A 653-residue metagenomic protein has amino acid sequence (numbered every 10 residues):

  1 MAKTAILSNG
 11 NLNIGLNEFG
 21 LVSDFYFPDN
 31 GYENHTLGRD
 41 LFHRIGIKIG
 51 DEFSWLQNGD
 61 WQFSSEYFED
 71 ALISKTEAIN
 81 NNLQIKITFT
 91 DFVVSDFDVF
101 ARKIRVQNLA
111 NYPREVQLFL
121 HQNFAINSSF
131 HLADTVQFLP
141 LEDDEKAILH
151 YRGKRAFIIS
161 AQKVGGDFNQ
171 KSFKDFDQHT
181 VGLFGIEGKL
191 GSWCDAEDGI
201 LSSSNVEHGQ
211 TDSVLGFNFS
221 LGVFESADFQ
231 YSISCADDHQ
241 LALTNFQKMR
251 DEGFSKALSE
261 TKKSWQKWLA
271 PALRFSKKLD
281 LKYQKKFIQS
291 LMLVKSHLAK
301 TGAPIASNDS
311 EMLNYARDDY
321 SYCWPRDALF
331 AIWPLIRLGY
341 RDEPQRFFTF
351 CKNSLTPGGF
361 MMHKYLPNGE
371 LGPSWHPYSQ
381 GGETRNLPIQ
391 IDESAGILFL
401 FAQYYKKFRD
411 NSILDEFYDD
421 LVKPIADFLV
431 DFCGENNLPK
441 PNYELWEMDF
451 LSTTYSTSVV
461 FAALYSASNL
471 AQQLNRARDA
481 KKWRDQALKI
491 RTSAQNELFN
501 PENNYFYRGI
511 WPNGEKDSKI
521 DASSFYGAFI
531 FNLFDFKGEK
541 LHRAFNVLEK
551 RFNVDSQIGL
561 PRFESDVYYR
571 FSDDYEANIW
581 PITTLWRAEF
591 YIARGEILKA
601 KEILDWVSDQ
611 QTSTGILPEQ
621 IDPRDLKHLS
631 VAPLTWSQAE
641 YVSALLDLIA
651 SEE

Functional and structural regions predicted by a protein language model:
M1, E77-I79, L83-C194, S213-L215 (+1 more regions): Polysaccharide-binding surfaces and accessory modules of carbohydrate-active proteins
M1-N81, F157-D195, E260-K286: An extended acidic
N30-G31, H35, D40-L41, K48-I87 (+1 more regions): Non-catalytic C-terminal accessory modules of carbohydrate-active enzymes
S65, R114, F219-H239: Short Pro-Gly-centered flexible turn/kink motifs
A71-I73, D237, P271-Y322, P357-I389 (+4 more regions): Extended glycan-interaction surfaces of carbohydrate-active proteins
F89-F92, S203-V206, L215-L221: Beta-strand-rich interaction surfaces with strong enrichment in secreted/lumenal proteins
L243-S264, K282-Q289, G339-T356, N411-L429 (+3 more regions): Extended, well-ordered alpha-helical scaffold segments
A270-L281, M292-S296, L329-D342, G382 (+7 more regions): Well-ordered alpha-helical scaffold segments within catalytic/enzyme domains
